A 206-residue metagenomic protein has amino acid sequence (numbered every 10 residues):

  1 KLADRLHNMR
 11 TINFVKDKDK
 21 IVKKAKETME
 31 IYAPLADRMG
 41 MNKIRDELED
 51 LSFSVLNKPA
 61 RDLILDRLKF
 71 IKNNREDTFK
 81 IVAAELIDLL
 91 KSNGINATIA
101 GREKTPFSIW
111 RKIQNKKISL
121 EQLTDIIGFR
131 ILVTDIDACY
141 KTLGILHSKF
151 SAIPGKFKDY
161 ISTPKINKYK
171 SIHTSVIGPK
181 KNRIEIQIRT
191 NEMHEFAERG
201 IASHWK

Functional and structural regions predicted by a protein language model:
L2-K206: Nucleic-acid processing machinery
